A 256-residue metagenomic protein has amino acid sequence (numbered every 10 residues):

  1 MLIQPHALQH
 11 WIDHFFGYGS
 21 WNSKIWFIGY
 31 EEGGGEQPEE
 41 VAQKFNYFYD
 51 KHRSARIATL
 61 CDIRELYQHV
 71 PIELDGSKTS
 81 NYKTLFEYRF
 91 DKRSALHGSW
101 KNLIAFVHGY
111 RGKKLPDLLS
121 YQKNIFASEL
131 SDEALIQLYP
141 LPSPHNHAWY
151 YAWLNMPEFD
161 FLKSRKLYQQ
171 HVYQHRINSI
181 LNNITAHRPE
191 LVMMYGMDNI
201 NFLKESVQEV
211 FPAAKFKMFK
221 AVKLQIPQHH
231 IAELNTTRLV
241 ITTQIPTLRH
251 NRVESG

Functional and structural regions predicted by a protein language model:
M1-H187: A polyanion-binding, active-site-adjacent surface
M1-P5, M156-L181, D198-G256: C-terminal capping/extension of enzyme domains
F27, M193, L239-I241: Structural motif
E31-G35, Y139-S143, M197-N201, Q244-R249: Short, solvent-exposed loop/turn segments at secondary-structure junctions
G112, H145-Y151, G196, N201 (+1 more regions): Generic alpha-helix signal with a bias toward terminal, lower-confidence helices and secondary-structure junctions
E190: Conserved acidic residues
